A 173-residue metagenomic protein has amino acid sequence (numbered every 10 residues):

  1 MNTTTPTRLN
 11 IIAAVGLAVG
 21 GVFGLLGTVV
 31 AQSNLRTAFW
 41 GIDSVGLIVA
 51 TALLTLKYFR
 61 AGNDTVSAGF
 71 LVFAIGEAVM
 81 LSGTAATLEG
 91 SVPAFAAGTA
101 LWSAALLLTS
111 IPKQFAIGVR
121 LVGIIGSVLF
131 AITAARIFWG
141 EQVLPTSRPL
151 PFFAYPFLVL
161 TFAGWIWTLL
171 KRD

Functional and structural regions predicted by a protein language model:
N2-D173: Hydrophobic, aromatic-enriched alpha-helical segments typical of multi-pass transmembrane helices
